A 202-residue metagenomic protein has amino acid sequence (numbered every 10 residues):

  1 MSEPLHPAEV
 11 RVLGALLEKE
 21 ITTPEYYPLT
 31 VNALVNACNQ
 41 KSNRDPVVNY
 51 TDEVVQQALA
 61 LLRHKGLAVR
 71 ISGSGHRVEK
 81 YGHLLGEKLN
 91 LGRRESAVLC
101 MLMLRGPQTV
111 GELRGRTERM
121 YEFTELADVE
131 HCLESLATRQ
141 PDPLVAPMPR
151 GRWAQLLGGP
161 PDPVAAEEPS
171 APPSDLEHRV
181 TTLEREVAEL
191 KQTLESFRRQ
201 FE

Functional and structural regions predicted by a protein language model:
M1-P28, S74-R105, A154-L157, E167-S170 (+1 more regions): Short alpha-helical segments that sit at the start of domains
M1-V10, T22-E25, N43, V48 (+2 more regions): Eukaryotic, polar/proline-rich low-complexity intrinsically disordered regions
T23-V48, P107-F123: Short acidic, hydrophobic short linear motifs in intrinsically disordered regions
Q56-G73, L133-P149: A short, conserved structural fragment
L85-C132, Q140-L144: Extended, charged alpha-helical interaction scaffolds
R116-M120, P147-P160, Q192-E202: Helical coiled-coil/dimerization "stalks" and their immediately adjacent regulatory linkers at helix->disorder
E130-A166, A171: Mid-protein regulatory/catalytic core that forms ligand/cofactor-binding pockets and protein-protein interaction
P169-Q200: Amphipathic alpha-helical oligomerization/assembly segments
